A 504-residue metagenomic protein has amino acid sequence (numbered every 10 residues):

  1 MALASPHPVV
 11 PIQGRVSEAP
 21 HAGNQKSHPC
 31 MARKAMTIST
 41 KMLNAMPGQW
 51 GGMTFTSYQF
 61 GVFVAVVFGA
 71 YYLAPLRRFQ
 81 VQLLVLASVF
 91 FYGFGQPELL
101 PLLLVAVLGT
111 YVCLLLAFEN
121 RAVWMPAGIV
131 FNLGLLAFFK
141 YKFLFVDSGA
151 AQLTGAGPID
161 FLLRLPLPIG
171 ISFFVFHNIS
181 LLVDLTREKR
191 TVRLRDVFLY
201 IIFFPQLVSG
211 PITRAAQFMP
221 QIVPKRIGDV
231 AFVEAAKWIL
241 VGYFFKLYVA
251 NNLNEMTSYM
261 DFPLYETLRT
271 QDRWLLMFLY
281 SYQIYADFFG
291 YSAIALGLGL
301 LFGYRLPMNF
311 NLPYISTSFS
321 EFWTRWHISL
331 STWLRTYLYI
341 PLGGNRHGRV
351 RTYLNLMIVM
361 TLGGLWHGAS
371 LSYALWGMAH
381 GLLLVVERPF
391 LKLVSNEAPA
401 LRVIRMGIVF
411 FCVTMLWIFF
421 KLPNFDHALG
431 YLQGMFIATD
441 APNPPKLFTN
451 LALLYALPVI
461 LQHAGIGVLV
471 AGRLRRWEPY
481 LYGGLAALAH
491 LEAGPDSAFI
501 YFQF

Functional and structural regions predicted by a protein language model:
S5-V10, R15-A22: Short, low-complexity intrinsically disordered segments enriched in A/P/G/S/L with frequent Arg, especially at protein
P11, A35-T37: Compositionally biased low-complexity segments, especially N-terminal hydrophobic helices that form the hydrophobic
E18-A19, N24-K26, K34, K41: Intrinsically disordered, low-complexity polyampholyte segments enriched for Lys and acidic residues
T37-Y455, Q462-Q503: Membrane-embedded transmembrane alpha-helical bundles that form the catalytic cores of multi-pass lipid-modifying
